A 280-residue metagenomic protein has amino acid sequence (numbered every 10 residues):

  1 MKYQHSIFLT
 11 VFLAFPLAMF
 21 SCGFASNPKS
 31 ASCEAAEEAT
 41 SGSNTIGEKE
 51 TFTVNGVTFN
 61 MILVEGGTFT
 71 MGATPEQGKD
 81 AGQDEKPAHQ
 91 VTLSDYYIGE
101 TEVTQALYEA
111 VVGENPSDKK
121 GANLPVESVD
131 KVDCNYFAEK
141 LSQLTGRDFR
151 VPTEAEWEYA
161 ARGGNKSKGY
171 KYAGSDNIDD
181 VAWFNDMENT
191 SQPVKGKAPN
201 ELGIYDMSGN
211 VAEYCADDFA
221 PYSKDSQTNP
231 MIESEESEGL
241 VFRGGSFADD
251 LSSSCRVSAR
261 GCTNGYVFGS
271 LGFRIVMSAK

Functional and structural regions predicted by a protein language model:
K2-L9: Bacterial N-terminal signal peptides that target proteins for export
T10-M19: Bacterial N-terminal signal peptides
G23-A25: Bacterial signal peptide processing site
A36-L63: GGW-centered surface loops in extracellular recognition modules
T53-S117, V132, S208-G209, A216: A short glycine-rich, aromatic-capped structural motif
F69, Q105, G121-D180, Y214: Short, well-ordered surface patches within globular domains
Q77-V91, N165-K166, E188-T190, M207-K280: Surface-exposed recognition segments
D180-I204: A short, contiguous structural element within a folded domain that forms the immediate neighborhood of a functional site
